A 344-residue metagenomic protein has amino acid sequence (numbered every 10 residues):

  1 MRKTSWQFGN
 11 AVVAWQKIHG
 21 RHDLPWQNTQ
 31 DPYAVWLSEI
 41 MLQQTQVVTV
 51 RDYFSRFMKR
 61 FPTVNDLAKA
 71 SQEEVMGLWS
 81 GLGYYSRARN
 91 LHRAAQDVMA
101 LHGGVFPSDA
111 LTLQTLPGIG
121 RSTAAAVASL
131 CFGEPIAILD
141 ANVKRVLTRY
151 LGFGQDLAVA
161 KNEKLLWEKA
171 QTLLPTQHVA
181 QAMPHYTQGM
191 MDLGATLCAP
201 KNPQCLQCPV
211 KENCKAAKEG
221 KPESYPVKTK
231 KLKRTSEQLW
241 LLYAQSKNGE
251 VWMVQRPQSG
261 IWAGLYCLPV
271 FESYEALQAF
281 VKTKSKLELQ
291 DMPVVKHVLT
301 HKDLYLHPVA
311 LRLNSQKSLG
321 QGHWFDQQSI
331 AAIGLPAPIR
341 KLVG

Functional and structural regions predicted by a protein language model:
M1-H22, Q27-N28, D192-G344: Intrinsically disordered, low-complexity, charged terminal extensions of DNA damage-control enzymes
R2-Q204, V210-E219, E223, S236: Catalytic cores of DNA base-excision repair glycosylases
